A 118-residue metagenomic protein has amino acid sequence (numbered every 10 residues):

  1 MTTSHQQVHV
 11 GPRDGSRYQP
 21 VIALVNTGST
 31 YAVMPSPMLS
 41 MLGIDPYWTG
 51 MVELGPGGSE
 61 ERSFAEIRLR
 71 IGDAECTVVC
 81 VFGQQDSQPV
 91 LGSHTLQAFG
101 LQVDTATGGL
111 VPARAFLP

Functional and structural regions predicted by a protein language model:
M1-P118: Pepsin/retropepsin-fold aspartyl endopeptidases
